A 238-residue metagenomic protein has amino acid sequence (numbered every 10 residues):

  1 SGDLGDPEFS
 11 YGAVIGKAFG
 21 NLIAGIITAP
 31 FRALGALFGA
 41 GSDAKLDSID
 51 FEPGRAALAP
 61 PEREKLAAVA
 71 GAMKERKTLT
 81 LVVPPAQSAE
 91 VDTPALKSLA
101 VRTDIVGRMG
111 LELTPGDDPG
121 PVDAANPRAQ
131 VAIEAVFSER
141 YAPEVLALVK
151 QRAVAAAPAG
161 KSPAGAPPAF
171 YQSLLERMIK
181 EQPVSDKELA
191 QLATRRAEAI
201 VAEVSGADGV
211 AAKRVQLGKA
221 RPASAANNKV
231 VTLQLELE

Functional and structural regions predicted by a protein language model:
S1-K229, L235-E238: Extended terminal
